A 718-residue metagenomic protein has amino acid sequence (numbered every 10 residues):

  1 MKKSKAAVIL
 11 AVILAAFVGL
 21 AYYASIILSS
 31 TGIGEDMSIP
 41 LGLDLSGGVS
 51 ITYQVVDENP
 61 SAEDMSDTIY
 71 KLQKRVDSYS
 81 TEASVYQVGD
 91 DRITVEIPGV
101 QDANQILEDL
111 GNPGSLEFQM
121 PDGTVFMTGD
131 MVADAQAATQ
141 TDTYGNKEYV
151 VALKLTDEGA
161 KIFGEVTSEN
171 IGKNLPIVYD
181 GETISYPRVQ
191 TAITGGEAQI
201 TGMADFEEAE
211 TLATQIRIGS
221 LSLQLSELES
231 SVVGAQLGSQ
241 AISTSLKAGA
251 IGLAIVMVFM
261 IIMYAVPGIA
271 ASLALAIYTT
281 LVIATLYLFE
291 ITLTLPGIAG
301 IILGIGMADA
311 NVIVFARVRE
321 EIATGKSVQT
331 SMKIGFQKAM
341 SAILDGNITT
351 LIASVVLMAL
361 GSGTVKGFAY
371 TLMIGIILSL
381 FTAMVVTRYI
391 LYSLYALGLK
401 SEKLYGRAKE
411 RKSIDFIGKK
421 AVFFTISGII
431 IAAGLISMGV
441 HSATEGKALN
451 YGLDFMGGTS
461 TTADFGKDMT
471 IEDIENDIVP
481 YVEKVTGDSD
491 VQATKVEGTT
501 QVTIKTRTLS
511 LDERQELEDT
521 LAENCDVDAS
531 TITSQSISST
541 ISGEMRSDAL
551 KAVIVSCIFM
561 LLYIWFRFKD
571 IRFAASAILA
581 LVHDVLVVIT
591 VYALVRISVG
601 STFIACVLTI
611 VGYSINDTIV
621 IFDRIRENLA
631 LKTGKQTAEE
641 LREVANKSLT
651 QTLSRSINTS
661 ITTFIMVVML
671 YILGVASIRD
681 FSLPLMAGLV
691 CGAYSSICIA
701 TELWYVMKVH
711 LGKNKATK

Functional and structural regions predicted by a protein language model:
M1-K718: A structural signal for conserved, well-ordered secondary-structure elements that form binding/interaction cores
